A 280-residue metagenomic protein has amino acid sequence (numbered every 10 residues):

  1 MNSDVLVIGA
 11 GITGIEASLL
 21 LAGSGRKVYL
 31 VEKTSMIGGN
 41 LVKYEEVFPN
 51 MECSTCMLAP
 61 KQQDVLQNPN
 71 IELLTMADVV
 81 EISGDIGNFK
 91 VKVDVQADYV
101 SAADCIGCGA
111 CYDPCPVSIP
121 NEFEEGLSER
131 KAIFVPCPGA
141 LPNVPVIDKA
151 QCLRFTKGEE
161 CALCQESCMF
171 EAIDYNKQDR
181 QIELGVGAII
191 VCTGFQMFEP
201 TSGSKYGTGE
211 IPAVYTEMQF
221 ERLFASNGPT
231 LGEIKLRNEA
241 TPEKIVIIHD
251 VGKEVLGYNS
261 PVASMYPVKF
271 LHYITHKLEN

Functional and structural regions predicted by a protein language model:
M1, V65-Q67, S83-D85, C161 (+3 more regions): Solvent-exposed alpha-helices and their adjacent loops that cap or buttress functional pockets in soluble metabolic
S3-L66, I106, A110, I119-Q151 (+2 more regions): Beta1-alpha1 glycine-rich phosphate/pyrophosphate-binding loop at the start of Rossmann-like nucleotide-binding domains
D4, G187-A188, E243: Conserved acidic residues
A17-G25, L223-A240: Short amphipathic alpha-helices and their capping/turn segments at secondary-structure boundaries
T34-P60, L74-D104, D113-E166, F170-Y215: Non-heme iron-sulfur electron-transfer modules
T201-G203, S226-N227, G257-S260: Short, glycine/acidic-enriched capping/hinge loops at junctions between secondary-structure elements
P212-A225: Central beta-strand plus flanking loop segment that forms part of the substrate or channel wall within the catalytic
